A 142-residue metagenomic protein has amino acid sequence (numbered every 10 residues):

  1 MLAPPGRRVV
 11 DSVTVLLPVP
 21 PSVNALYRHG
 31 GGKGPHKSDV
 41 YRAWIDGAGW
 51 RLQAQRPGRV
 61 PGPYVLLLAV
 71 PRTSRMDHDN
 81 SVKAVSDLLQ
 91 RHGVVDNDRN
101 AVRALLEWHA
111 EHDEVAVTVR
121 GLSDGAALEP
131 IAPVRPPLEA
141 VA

Functional and structural regions predicted by a protein language model:
M1-A142: Acidic, proline/glycine-enriched N-terminal capping motif
